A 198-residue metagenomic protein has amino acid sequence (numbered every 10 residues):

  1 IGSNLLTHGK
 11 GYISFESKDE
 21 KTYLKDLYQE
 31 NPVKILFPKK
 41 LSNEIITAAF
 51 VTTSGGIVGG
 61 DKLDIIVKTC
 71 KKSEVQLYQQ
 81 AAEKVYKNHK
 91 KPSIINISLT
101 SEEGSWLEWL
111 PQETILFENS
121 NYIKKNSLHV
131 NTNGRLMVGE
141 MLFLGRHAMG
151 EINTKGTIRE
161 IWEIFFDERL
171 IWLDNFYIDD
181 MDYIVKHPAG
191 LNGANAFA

Functional and structural regions predicted by a protein language model:
I1-E113, E118: N-terminal, charged/glycine-rich beta-strand/loop interface patches
S3-N4, S127-H129, L191: A general structural signal for short secondary-structure junctions and capping/turn motifs
H8-Y12, I45-T47, K62-D64, I94-N96 (+6 more regions): Broad gene-expression machinery/nucleic-acid interaction feature
K91-T154, W162: Internal, conserved structured core segments that host functional sites
L142, R146-A198: A structural signal for small-residue-enriched, beta-sheet-centric alpha/beta enzyme cores and oligomeric scaffold folds
